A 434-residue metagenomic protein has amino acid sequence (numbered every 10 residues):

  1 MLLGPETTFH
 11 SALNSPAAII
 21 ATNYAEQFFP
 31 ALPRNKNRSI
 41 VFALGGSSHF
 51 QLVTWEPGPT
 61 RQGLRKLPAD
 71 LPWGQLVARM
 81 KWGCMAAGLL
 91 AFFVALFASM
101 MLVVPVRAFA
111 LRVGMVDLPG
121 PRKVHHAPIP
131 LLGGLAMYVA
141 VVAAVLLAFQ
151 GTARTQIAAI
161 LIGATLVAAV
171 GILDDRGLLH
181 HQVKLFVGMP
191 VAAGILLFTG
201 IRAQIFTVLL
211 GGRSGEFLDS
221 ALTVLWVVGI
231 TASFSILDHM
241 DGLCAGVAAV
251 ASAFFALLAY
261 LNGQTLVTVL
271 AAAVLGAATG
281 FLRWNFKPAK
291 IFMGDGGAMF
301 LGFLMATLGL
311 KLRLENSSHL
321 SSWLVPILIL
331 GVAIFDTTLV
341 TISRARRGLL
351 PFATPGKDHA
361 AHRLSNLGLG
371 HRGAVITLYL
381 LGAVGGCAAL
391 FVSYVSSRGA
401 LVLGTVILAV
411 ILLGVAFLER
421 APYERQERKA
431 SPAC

Functional and structural regions predicted by a protein language model:
H10-S11, Y24, F29-P30, R38 (+2 more regions): Short hydrophobic targeting helices and cationic amphipathic motifs that mediate membrane/organellar targeting
T22-Q27, A31, G45-G46, R61: Short, low-complexity, charge-dense intrinsically disordered segments
G83-F109, V113-G114, Y138-A169, C244-C434: Alpha-helical transmembrane segments
L118-P130: Juxtamembrane helix-capping/reentrant segments at transmembrane boundaries
A143-T155, L173-H180, L196-G211: Transmembrane alpha-helix boundary signature
I162-V170, V187-A203, L222-A232, A248-F254 (+1 more regions): Membrane-embedded alpha-helical core segments of multi-pass
